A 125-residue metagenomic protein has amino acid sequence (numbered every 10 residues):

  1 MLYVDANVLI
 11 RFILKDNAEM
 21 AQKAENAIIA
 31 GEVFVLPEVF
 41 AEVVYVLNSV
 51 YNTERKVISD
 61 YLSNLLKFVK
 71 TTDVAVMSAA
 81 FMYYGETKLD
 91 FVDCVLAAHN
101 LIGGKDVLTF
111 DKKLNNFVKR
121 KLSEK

Functional and structural regions predicted by a protein language model:
M1, A97-K125: Acidic, PIN/NYN-like endoribonuclease modules and their adjacent C-terminal/linker elements
M1-V35, V50-V57: Short, well-structured N-terminal submotif of metal-dependent ribonuclease cores
V4-D5, F34-P37, L89-D90, D111-K112 (+1 more regions): Histidine- and aromatic-rich ligand-binding microenvironments
V8, V39, V76, V95-L96 (+1 more regions): Alpha-helix capping/helix-boundary segments
R11-I13, V46, F117-V118: Residues that scaffold the ATP/ADP-binding catalytic core of kinase and kinase-like folds
V46-K67: Active-site-proximal, substrate-binding regions of enzyme catalytic domains and RNA-binding/basic surfaces
K70-F110: Active-site neighborhoods of divalent-metal-dependent phosphate/nucleic-acid chemistry enzymes
